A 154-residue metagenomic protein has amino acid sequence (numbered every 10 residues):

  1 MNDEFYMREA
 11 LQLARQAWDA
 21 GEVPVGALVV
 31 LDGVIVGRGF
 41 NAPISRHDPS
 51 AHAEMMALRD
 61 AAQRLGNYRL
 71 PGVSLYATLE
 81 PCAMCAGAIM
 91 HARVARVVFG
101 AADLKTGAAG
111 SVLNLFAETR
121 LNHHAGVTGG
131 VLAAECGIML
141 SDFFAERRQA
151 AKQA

Functional and structural regions predicted by a protein language model:
M1-A17, M84, A88-A154: Zinc-dependent deaminase
G21-V25, R69-P71: Short, basic and Ser/Thr-rich N-terminal targeting/leader segments
V25-G33: Short beta-strand scaffold segments in enzyme catalytic cores
L31-D32, R59, P71: A cytosolic small-molecule/anion-sensing beta-strand core signal
S45-M55: A short, polar/charged loop-to-alpha-helix boundary motif
N67-E80: Immediate flanking context of iron-sulfur cluster ligation sites
